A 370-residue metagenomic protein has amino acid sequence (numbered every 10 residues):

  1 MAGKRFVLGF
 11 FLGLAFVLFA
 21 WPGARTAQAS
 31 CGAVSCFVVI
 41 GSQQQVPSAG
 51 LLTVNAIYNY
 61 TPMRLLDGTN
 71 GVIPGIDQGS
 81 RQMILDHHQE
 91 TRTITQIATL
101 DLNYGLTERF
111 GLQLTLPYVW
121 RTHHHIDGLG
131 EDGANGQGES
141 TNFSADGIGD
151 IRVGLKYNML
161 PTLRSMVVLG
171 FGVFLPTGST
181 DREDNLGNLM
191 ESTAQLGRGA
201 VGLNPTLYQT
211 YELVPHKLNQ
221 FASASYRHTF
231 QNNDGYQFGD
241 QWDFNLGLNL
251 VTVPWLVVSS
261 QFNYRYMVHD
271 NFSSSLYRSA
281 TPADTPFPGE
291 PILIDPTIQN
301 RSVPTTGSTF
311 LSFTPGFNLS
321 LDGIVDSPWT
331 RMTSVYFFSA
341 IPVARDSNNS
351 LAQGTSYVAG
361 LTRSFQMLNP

Functional and structural regions predicted by a protein language model:
W21-G79, V325-W329, M367-P370: Outer-membrane beta-barrel biogenesis signature
G41, I84-H88, N135-F143, M190-Q195 (+3 more regions): Extracellular loop and loop/strand-boundary signature of outer-membrane beta-barrel proteins
S42, A56-Y58, L100-Y104, L114 (+8 more regions): Residues on the lipid-exposed face of transmembrane beta-strands in outer-membrane beta-barrel proteins
G50, I94-A98, Q137, T141 (+8 more regions): Residues that define the transmembrane beta-barrel architecture of outer-membrane proteins
L52, F110-L114, V153, L163-V167 (+4 more regions): Repeated loop/turn-to-beta-strand initiation elements of outer-membrane beta-barrel proteins
Y58-R64, L116-T122, D150, M159 (+7 more regions): Transmembrane beta-strands of outer-membrane beta-barrel pores
D67-T69, G75-G79, D234-P370: Outer membrane beta-barrel transmembrane domains
M83-G154, N158: Long, hydrophobic/aromatic-enriched structural stretches that serve as scaffold segments
